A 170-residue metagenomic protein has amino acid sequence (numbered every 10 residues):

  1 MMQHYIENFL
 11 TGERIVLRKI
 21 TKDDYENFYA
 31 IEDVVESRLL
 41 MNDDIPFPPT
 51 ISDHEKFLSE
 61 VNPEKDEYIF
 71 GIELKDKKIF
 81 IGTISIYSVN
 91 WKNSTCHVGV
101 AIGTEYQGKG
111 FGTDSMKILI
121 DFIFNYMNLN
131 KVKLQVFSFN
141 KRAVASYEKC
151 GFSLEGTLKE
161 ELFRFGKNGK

Functional and structural regions predicted by a protein language model:
M1-E105, N168-G169: GNAT-family acyltransferases
I20, F122-F124, F152: Conserved hydrophobic/aromatic "anchor" residues that stabilize well-ordered secondary structure elements
I31, M127, K149-C150: Structural motif
G103-E105, K109, N125, S138-F139: Active-site acidic-Proline motif in GNAT/NAT acetyltransferases
Y106, G110-L119: Conserved acetyl-CoA pyrophosphate-binding loop and the N-cap/start of the following alpha-helix in GNAT-like
T113, S138-G156: Conserved active-site alpha-helix within GNAT-family acetyltransferase domains
N125-Q135: Conserved GNAT acetyl-CoA-binding A-motif
K133-V136, S153-K170: Conserved catalytic-core motifs of GNAT/GCN5-like acyltransferases
